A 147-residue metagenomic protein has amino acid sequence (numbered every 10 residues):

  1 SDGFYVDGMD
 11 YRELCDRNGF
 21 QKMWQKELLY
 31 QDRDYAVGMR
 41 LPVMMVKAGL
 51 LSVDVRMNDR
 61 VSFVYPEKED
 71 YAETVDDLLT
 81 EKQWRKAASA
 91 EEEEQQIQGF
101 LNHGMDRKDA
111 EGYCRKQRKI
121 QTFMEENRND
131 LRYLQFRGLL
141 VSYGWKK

Functional and structural regions predicted by a protein language model:
D2-A87: Conserved catalytic/acceptor-binding region of the Class I
D54-K147: Conserved Class I S-adenosyl-L-methionine
